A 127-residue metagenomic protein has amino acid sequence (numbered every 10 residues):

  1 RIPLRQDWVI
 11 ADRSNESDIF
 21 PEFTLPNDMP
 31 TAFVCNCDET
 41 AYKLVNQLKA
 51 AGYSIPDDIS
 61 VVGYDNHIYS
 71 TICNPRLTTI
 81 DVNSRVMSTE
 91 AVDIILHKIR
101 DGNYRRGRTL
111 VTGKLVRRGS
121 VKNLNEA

Functional and structural regions predicted by a protein language model:
R1-A127: Bacterial carbohydrate/catabolite-sensing allosteric modules
